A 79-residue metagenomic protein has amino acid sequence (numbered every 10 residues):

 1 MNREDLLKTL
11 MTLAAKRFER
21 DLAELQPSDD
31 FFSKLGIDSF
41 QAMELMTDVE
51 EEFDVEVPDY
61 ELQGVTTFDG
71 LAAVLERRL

Functional and structural regions predicted by a protein language model:
N2-K34, E51-L79: Phosphopantetheine-dependent thiolation modules in NRPS/PKS and related acyl-activating systems
S33-E51: Phosphopantetheine-attachment site and its flanking helix in carrier
